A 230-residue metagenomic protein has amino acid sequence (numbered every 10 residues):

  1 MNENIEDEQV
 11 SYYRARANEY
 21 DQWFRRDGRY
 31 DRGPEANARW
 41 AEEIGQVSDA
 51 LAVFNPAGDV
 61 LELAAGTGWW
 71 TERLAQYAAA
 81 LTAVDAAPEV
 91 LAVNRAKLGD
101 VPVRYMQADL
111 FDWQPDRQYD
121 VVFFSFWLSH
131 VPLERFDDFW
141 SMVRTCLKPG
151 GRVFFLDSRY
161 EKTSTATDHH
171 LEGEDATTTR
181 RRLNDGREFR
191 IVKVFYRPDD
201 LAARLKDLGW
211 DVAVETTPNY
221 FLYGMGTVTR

Functional and structural regions predicted by a protein language model:
M1-N55: Conserved class I S-adenosyl-L-methionine
D59-D112: Class I SAM-dependent methyltransferase SAM/SAH-binding core
F123: A conserved beta-strand element that flanks and buttresses the S-adenosyl-L-methionine
F126-H130: Short catalytic micro-motifs in class I SAM-dependent methyltransferases
D137-P149: A short glycine-rich, Lys/Arg-flanked "PGG" loop and its adjoining helix->strand segment in the class I
L156-D207: C-terminal alpha-helical "lid/dimerization" subdomain adjacent to the S-adenosyl-L-methionine
W210-R230: Core SAM-dependent methyltransferase catalytic element
